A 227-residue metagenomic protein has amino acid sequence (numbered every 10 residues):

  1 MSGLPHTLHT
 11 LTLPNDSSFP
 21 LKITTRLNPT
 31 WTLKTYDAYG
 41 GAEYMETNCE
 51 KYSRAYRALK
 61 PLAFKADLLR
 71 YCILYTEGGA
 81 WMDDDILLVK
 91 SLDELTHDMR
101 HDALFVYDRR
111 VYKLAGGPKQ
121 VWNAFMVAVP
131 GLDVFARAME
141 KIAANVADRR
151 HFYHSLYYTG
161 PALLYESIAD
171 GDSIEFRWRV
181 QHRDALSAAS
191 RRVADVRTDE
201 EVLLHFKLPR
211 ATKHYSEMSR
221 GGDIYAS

Functional and structural regions predicted by a protein language model:
M1-A66, M82-S227: Glycosyltransferase-associated regions of secretory-pathway enzymes, highlighting luminal stem/catalytic domains
D67-G79: Small-residue hinge/turn detector
